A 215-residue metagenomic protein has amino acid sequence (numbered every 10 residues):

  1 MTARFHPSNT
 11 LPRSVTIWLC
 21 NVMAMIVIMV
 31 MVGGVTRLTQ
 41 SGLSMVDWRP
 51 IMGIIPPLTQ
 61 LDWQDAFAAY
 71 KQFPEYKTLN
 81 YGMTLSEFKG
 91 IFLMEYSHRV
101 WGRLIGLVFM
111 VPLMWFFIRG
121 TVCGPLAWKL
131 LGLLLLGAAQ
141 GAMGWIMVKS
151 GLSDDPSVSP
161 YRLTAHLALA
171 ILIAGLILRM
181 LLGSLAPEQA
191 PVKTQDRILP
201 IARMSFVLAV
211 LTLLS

Functional and structural regions predicted by a protein language model:
T2-S215: Polytopic transmembrane helical bundles with strong interfacial aromatic enrichment
